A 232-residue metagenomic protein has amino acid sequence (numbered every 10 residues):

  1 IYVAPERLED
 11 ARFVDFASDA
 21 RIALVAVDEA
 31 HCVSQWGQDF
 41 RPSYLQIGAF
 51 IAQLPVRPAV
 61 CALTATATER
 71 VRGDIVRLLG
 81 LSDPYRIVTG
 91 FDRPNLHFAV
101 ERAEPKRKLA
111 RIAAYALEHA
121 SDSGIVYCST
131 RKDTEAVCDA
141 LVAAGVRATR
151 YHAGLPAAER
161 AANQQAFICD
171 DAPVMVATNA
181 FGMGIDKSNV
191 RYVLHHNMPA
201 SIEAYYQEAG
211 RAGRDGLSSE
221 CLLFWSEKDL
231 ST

Functional and structural regions predicted by a protein language model:
I1-T232: Helicase motor core with emphasis on the C-terminal RecA-like subdomain
